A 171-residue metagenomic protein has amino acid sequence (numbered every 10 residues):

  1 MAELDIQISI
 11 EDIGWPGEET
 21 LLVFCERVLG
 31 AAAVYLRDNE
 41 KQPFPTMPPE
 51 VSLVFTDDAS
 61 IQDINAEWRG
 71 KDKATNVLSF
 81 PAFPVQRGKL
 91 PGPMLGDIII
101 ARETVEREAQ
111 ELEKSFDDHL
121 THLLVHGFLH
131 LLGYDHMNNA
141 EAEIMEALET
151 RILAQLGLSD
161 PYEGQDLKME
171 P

Functional and structural regions predicted by a protein language model:
M1-D118, L131-P171: An acidic/histidine-cluster motif and surrounding catalytic segment that typifies divalent-metal-assisted enzyme active
L123, G127-L131: Catalytic glutamate of the conserved HExxH
